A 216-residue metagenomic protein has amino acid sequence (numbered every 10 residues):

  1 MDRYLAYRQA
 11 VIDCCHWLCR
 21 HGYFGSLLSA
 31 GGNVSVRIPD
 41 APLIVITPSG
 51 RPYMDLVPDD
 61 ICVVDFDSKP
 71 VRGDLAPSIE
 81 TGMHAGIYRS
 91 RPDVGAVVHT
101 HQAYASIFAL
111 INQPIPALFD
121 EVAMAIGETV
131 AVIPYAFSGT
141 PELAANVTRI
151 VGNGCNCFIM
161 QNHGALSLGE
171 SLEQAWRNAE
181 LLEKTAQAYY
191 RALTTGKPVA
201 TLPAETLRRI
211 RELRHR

Functional and structural regions predicted by a protein language model:
M1-R216: Glycine-rich flexible loops
